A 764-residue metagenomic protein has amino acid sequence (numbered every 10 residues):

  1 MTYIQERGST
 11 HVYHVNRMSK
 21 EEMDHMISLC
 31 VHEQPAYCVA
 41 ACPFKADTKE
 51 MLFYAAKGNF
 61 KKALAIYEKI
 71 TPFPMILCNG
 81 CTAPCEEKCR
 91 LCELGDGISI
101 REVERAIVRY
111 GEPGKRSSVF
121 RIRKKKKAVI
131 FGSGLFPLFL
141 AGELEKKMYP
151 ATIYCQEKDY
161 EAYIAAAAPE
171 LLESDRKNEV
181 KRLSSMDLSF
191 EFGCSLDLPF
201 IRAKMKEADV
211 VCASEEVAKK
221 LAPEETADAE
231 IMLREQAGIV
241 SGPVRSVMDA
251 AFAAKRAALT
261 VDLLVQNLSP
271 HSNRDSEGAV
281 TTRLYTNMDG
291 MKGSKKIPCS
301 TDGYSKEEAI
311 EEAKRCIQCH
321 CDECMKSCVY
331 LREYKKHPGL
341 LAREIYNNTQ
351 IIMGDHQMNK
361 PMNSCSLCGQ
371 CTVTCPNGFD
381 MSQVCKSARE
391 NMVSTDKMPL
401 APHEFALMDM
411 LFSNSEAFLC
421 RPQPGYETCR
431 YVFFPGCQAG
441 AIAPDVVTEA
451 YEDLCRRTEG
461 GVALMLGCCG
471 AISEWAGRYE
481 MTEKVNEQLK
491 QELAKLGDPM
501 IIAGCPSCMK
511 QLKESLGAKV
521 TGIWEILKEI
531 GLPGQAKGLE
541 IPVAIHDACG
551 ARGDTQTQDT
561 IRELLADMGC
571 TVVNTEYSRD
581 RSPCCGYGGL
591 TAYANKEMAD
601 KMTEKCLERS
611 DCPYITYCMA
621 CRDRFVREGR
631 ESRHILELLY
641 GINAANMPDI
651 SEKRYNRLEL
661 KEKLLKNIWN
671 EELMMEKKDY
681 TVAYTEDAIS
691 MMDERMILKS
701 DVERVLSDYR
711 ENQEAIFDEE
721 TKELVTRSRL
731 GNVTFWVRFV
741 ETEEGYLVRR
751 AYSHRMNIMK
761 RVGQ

Functional and structural regions predicted by a protein language model:
M1-S118, K181, L188, A213-S364: Ferredoxin-type iron-sulfur electron-transfer modules and their immediate structural context
H32, F120-R123, M232, G425 (+1 more regions): Short, flexible hinge/linker loops that cap or flank conserved catalytic cores
A36-V39, K49-D209, K335-K519, R657-K666: Iron-sulfur-cluster electron-transfer modules
K127-G132, C212, R430-G436, I541-C549 (+2 more regions): Short hydrophobic beta-strand segments
A166-S174, Q438-W524, G550-K663: Cofactor-cradling patches in redox/metallo enzymes
E215-V217, P376, P506, M619: Short glycine-/small-residue-rich Rossmann-like dinucleotide-binding loops
V520-A544: A conserved helix-loop-strand patch within extracytoplasmic ligand-binding domains of the periplasmic binding
D649, R654-Y655, E659-Q764: Ribonuclease/tRNase effector modules and their secretory precursors
